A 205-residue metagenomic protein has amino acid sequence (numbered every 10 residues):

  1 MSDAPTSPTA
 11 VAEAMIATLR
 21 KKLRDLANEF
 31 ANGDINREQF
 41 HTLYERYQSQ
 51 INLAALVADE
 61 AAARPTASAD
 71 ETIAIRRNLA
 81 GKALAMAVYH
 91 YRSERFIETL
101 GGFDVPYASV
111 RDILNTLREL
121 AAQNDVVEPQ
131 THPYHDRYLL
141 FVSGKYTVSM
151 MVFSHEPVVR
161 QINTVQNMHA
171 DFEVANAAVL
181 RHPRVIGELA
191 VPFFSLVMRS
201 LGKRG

Functional and structural regions predicted by a protein language model:
M1-A14: Short, charge/polar-rich alpha-helical segments
M1-D3, F40, Y47, A54: Secretory targeting signatures
A10, E45-S49, S109-L114: A broad, low-specificity signal for short, low-complexity segments enriched in glycine/proline and polar/charged
L19-Q48: Short, Lys/Glu-rich amphipathic helical modules
A55-H90: Coiled-coil termination/hinge junctions
S68-I75, L79, I97-G205: Acidic, low-complexity cytosolic segments
L84-G102: Short, glycine-anchored, charge-dense loop/turn motifs used at functional sites
